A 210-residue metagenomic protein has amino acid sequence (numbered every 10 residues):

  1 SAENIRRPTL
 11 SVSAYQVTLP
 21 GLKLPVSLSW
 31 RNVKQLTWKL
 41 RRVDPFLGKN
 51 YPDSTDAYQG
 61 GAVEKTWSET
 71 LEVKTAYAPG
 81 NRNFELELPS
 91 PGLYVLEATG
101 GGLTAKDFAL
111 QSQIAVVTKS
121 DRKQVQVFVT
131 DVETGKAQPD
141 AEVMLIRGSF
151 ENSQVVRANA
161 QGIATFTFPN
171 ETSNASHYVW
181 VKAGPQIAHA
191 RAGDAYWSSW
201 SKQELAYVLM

Functional and structural regions predicted by a protein language model:
S1-M210: N-terminal, cleavable Sec-dependent signal peptides of secreted/periplasmic/extracellular proteins
